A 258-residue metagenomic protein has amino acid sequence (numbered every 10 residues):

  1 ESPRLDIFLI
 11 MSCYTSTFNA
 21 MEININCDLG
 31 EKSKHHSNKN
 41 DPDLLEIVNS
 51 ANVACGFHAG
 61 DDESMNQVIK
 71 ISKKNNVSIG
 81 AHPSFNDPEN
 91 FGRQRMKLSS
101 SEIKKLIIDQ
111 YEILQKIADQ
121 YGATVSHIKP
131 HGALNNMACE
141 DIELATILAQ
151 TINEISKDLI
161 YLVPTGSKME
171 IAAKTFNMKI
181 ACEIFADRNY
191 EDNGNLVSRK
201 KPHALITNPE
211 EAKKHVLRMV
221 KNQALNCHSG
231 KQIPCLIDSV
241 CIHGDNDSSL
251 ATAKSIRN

Functional and structural regions predicted by a protein language model:
D28, H82, I128, I242: Conserved, mostly hydrophobic/aromatic
S37, D41, A51-H58, E89-K104 (+2 more regions): Glycine-rich tight-turn/loop motif centered on a GG-T
P42-E46, Q67-G80, D119: Acidic (Asp/Glu)-rich catalytic clusters
P88-Y121, H127: Glycine/small-residue-rich loop that forms an oxyanion/phosphate-binding "nest" at active or ligand-binding sites
G166-A224: Active-site rim beta-loop-alpha module in soluble metabolic enzymes
S249-N258: C-terminal helical cap(s) of enzyme catalytic domains, especially alpha/beta-barrels
